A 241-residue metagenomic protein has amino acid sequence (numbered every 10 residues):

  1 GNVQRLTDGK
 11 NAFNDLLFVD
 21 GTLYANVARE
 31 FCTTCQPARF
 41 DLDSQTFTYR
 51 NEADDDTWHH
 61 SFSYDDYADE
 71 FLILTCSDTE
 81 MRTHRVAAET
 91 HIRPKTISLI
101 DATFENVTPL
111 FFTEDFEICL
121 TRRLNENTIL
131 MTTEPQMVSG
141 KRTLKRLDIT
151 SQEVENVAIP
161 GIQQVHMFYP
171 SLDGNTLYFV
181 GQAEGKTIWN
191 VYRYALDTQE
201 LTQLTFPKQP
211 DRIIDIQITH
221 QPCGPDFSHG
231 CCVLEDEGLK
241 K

Functional and structural regions predicted by a protein language model:
G1, N14-L42: A generic tandem-repeat structural signature
G1-A12, F40-H60, I100-C119, L147-H166 (+2 more regions): Multi-bladed beta-propeller domains
K10-N26, D54-L74, T113-T132, G161-L177 (+1 more regions): Conserved beta-propeller blade repeats
L17-F18, F31, D41, D65-D66 (+7 more regions): Residue-level signal for WD-repeat beta-propeller blades
V27-R29, L74-I92, T132-V138, Q182-E184 (+1 more regions): Short, conserved, GDST-rich strand-edge loop motifs in beta-rich repeat architectures
Q36-A38, T96-S98, T143-K145, N190-Y192: A short loop-to-beta-strand structural motif that recurs across blades of beta-propeller domains
L120, L130-N190: Intrinsically disordered, low-complexity segments enriched in Gly and acidic/Ser/Thr residues that form flexible
F179-F206, T219-C223, S228-D236: C-terminal closing repeat unit and adjoining cap/tail of repeat-based domains
